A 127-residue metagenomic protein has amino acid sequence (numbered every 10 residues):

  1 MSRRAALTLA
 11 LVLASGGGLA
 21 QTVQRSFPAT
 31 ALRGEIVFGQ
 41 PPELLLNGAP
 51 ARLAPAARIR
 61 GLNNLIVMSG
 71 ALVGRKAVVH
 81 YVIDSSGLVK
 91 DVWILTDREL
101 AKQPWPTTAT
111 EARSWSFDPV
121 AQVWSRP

Functional and structural regions predicted by a protein language model:
S2-R4, G16-L46, N64-P127: Short, flexible, surface-exposed loop segments at domain boundaries
T8-G16: Bacterial N-terminal signal peptides
A51-V67: Beta-strand/loop nucleic-acid-binding surfaces
